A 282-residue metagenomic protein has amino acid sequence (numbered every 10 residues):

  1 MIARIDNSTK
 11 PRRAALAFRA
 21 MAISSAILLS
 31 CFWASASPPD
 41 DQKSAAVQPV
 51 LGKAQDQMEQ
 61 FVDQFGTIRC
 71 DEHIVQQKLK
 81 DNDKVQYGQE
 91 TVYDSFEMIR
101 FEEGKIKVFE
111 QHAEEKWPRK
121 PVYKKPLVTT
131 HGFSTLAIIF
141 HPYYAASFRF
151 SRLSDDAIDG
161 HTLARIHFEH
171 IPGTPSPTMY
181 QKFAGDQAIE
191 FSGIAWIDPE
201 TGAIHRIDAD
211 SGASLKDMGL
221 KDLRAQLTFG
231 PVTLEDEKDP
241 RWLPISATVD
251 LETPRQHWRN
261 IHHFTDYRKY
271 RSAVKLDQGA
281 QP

Functional and structural regions predicted by a protein language model:
M1-A17: N-terminal secretory signal peptides that target proteins for export/translocation
K10-P11, A22, Q111-H112: Intrinsic disorder/low-complexity segments enriched in polar/small residues
P11, I27, W33-A36: N-terminal targeting leaders that route proteins to membranes or the secretory/organellar pathways
R13-A14, R19, P49, I138: Detector for intrinsically disordered, low-structure N-terminal pre-sequences
A14, S25, E114-E115: Short amphipathic alpha-helical "recognition" segments used for binding
R19-C31: Bacterial N-terminal signal peptides
A36-S192, P199-R206, D210-P282: Structured extracytoplasmic
